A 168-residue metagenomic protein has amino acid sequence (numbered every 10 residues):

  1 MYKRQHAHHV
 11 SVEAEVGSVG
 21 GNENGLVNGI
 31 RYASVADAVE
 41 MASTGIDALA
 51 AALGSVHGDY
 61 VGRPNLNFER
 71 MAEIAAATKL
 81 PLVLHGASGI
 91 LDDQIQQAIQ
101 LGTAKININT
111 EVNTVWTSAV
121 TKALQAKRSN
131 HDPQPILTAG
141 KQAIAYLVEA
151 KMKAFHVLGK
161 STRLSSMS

Functional and structural regions predicted by a protein language model:
K3-T78, D92, Q96-L101, S118-K122 (+2 more regions): Alpha/beta enzyme core
N28, H85-G86, Q142: Residue-level marker of alpha-helix boundaries and capping positions
A42-I46, K79-V83, N113-V115, L137-G140: Short C-terminal domain-edge/linker segments immediately following a structured domain
L53, G86, T110-E111: Short secondary-structure boundary segments
L80-D92: Glycine-rich beta-to-alpha transition loops that act as phosphate-gripper elements at the mouths of alpha/beta enzyme
L91-S168: C-terminal alpha-helical cap/extension of soluble enzyme domains
